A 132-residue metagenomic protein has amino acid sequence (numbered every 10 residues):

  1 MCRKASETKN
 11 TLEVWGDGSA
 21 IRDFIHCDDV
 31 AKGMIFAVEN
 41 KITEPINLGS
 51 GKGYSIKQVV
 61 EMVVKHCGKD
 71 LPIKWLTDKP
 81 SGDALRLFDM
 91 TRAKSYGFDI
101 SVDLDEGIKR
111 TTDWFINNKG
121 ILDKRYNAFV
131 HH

Functional and structural regions predicted by a protein language model:
M1, S6-H132: C-terminal substrate-binding subdomain of Rossmann-fold SDR/epimerase-dehydratase oxidoreductases
